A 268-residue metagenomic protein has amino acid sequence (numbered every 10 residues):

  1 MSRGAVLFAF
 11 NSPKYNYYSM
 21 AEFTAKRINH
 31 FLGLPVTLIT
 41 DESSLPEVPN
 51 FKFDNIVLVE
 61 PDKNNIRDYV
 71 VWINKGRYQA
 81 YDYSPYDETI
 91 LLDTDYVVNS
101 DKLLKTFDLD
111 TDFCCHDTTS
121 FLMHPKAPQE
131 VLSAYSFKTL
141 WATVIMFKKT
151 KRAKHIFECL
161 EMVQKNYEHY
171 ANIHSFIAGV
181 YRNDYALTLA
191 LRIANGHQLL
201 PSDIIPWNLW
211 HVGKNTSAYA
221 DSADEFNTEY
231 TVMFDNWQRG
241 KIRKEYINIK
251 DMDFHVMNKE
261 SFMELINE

Functional and structural regions predicted by a protein language model:
M1-L7, Y18, L38, F51 (+2 more regions): A glycosyltransferase accessory/donor-loop signature
S12-A21: A short, glycine/small-residue-rich beta-strand->loop->alpha-helix junction that serves as a flexible
R27-L34: Short, acidic, metal-binding catalytic loop of nucleotide-sugar glycosyltransferases
I39-P46, Y96-S100, I205: Short, polar loop motifs at secondary-structure junctions
L45-S84: Active-site-proximal specificity loops/subdomain of glycosyltransferases
I73-H124: GT-A fold catalytic core of metal-dependent nucleotide-sugar glycosyltransferases, centered on the diacidic
A80, V144-M146: Conserved hydrophobic/aromatic beta-strand scaffold that supports enzyme active sites
C115-A127, V131, S136-T139: Class I SAM-dependent methyltransferase SAM-binding "motif I" and its flanking Rossmann-like core
